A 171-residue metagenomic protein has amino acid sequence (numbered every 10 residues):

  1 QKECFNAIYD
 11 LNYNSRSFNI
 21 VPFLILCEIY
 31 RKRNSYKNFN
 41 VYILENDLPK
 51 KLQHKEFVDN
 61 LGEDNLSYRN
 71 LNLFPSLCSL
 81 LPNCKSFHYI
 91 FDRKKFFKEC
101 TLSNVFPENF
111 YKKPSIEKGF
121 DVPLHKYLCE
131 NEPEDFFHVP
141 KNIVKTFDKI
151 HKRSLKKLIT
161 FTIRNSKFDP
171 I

Functional and structural regions predicted by a protein language model:
Q1-I171: N-terminal targeting/anchoring "stem" of glycan-biosynthesis enzymes
